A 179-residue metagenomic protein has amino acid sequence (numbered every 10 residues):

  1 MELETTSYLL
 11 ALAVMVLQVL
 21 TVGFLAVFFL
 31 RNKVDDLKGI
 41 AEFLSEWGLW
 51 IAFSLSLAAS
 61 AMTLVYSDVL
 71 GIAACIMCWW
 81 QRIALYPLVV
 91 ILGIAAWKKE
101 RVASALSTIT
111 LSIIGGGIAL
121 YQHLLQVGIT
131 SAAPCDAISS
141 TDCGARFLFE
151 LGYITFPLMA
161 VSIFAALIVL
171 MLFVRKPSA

Functional and structural regions predicted by a protein language model:
M1-I76, L85-L92, A96-A179: Secretory/periplasmic and organellar redox-cofactor proteins
W79: Cys/His-coordinated zinc-binding microdomains
